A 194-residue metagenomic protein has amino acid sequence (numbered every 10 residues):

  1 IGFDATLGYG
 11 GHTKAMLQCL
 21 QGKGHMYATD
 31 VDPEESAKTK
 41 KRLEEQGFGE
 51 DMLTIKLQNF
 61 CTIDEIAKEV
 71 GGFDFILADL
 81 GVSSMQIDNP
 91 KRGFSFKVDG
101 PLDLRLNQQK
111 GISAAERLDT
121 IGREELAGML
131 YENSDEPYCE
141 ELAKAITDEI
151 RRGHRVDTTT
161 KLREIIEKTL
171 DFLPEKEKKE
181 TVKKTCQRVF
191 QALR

Functional and structural regions predicted by a protein language model:
I1-R194: S-adenosyl-L-methionine-dependent methyltransferase catalytic core, i.e., the SAM/SAH-binding region
